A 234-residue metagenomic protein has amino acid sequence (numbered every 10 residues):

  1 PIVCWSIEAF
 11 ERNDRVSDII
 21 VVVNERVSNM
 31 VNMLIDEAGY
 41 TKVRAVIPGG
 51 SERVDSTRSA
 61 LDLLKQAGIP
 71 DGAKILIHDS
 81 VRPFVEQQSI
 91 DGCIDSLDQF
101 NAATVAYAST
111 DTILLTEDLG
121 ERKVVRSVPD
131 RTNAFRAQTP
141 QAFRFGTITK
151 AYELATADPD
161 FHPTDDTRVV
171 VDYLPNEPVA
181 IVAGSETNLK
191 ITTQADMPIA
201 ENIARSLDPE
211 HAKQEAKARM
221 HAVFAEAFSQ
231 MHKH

Functional and structural regions predicted by a protein language model:
C4-G72, D158: Conserved N-terminal catalytic core of the sugar/cofactor nucleotidyltransferase
S17-I19, N101-A102, P178: Residues at the starts of beta-strands that form the adenosine-phosphate
V27, S80-V81, S109, S185-T187: A generic "binding-loop/recognition-motif" signal
V31-N32, C93, A200: Hydrophobic packing residues within well-ordered alpha-helices of enzyme cores
S51-L119, Q138: Conserved beta-loop-beta/alpha segment of the NTase-like Rossmann-fold superfamily that binds/positions NTPs
L115-F143: Short, flexible, basic/aromatic active-site loop/helix in glycosyltransferases
A134-H234: Conserved alpha/beta core of the MobA/IspD/sugar-nucleotide pyrophosphorylase nucleotidyltransferase superfamily
